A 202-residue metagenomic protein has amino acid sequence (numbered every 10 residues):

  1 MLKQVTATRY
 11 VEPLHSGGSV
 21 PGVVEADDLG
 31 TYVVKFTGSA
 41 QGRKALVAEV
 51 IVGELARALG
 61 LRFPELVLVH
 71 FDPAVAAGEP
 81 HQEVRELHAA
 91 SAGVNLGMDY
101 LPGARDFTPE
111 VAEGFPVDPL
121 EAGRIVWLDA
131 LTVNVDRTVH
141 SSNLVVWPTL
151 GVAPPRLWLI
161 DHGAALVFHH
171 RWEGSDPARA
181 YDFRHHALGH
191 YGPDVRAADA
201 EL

Functional and structural regions predicted by a protein language model:
M1-E110, I125, D129-V135, S142 (+4 more regions): Conserved ATP-binding subdomain of kinase catalytic cores across diverse folds
F115-A122: Conserved catalytic core of the tyrosine transesterase superfamily
G151-L202: C-terminal catalytic region of ATP-dependent kinase domains
